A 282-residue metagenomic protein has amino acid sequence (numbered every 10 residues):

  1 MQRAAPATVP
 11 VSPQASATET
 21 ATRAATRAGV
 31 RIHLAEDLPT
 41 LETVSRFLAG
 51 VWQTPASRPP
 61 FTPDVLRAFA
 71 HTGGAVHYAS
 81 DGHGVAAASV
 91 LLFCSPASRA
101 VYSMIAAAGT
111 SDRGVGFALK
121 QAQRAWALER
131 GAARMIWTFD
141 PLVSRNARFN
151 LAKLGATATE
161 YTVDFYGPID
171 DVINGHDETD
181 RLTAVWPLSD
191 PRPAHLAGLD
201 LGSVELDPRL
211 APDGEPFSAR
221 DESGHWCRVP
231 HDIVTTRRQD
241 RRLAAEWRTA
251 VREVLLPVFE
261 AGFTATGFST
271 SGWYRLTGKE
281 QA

Functional and structural regions predicted by a protein language model:
M1-L38: Conserved N-terminal entry element of GNAT/NAT acetyltransferase domains
V30-T110, D140, T266-T270: A conserved beta-strand-loop-helix scaffold within acyl/acetyltransferase catalytic domains
R99-T110, H225-R238: Conserved acetyl-CoA binding element of GNAT-fold acetyltransferases
G109-A118, R130, V143-S144: Conserved glycine-rich acetyl-CoA-binding loop
S111, K120-L128, L255: A conserved short alpha-helix in the GNAT/GCN5 acetyltransferase fold that borders and helps form the acetyl-CoA
A127-P141: Conserved GNAT acetyl-CoA-binding A-motif
T138, R148, G155-N174, G267: Conserved catalytic-core motifs of GNAT/GCN5-like acyltransferases
F165-A197, T277-Q281: C-terminal "cap" of GNAT-fold acetyltransferases
